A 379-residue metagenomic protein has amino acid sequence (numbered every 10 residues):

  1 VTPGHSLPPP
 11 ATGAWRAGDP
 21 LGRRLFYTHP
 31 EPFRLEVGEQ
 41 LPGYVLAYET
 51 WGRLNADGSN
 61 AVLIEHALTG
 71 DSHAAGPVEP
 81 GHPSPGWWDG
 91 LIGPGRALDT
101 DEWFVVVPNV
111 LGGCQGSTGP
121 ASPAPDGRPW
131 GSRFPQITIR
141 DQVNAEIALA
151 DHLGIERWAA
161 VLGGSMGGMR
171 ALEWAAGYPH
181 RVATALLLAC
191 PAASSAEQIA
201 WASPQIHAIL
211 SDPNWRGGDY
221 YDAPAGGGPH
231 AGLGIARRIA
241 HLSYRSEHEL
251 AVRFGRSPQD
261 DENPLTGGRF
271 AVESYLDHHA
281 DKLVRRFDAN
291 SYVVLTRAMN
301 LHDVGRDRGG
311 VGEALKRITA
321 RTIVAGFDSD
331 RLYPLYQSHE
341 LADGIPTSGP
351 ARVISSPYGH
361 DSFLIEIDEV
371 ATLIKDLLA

Functional and structural regions predicted by a protein language model:
V1-I64, V78: Catalytic-loop region of hydrolases
E49, R53-L54, G58-P123: N-terminal cap/lid subdomain of alpha/beta-hydrolase-fold enzymes
G127-R133, R140-A159: Conserved acidic catalytic loop of the alpha/beta-hydrolase fold
R157-A200: Conserved hydrolase catalytic core segment
R181, L187-K282: Alpha/beta-hydrolase-fold enzymes
D307-G312, A320, R331-D343: Short alpha-helix in the alpha/beta-hydrolase fold that links the catalytic acid
I318, V324-G326: Short beta-strand/loop motif that positions the catalytic acidic residue of the alpha/beta-hydrolase fold
H339-A342, S348-A379: Catalytic active-site module of serine/aspartate enzymes centered on a nucleophile-bearing elbow/loop
